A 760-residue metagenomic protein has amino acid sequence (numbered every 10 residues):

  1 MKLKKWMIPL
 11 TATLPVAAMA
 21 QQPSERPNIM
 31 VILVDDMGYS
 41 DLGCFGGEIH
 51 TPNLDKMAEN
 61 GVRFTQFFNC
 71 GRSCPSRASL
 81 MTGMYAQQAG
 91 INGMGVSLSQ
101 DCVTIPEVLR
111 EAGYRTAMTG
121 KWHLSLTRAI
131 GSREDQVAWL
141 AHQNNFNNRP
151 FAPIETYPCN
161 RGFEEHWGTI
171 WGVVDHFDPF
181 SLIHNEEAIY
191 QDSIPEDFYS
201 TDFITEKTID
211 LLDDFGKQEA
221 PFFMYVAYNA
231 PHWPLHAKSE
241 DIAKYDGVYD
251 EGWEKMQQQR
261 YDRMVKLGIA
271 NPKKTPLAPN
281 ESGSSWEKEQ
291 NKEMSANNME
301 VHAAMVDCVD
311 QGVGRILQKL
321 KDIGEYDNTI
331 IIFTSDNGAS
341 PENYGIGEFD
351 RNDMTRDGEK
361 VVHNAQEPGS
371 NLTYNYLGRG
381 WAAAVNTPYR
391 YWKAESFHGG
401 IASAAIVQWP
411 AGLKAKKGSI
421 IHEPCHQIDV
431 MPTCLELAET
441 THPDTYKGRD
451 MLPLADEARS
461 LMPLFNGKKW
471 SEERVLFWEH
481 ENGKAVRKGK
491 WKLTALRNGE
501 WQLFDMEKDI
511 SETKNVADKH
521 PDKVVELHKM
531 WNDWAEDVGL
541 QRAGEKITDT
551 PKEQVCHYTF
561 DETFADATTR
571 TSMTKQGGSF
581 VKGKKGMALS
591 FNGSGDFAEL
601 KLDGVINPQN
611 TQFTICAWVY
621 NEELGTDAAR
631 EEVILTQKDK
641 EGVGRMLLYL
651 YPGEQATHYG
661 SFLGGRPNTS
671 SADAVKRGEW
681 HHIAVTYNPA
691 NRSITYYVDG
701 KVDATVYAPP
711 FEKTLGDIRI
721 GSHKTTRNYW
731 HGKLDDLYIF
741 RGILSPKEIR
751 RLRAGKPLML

Functional and structural regions predicted by a protein language model:
K2, M7, M19-R497, W501 (+5 more regions): Formylglycine-dependent sulfatase
I8-P15: Bacterial N-terminal signal peptides
N185, G664, Y697-G700: Short strand-turn-strand beta-turns centered on an Asx-Gly dipeptide
V309, A588-F597, G660-P667: Extracellular beta-rich ligand/substrate-recognition surface
T550-T571, S579-K582, S594-Y659, N691-Y697 (+3 more regions): Extracellular glycan-recognition modules
Y659-H682: Short, aromatic/His-centered strand-loop micro-motif at the edge of beta-sheets
E679-S693: Localized edge beta-strand/strand-to-loop motifs within extracellular or lumenal beta-rich domains
T705-K733: Flexible glycan-contacting loops in extracellular carbohydrate-active proteins
